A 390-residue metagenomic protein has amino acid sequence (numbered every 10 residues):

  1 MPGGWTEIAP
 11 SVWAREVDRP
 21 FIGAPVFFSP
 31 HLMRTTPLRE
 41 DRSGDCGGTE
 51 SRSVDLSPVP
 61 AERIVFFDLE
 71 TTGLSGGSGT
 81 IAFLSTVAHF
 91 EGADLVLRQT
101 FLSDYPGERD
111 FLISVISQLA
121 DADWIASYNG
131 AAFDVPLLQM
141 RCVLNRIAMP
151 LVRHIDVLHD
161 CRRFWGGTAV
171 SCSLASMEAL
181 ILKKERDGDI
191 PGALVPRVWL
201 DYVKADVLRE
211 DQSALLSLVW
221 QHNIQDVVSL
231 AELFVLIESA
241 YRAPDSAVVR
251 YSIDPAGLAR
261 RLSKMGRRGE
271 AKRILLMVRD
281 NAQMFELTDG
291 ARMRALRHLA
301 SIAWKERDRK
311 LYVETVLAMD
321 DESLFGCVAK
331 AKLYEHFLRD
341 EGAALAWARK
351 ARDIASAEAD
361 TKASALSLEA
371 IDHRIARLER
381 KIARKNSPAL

Functional and structural regions predicted by a protein language model:
M1-P60: N-terminal accessory regions of nucleic-acid-interacting proteins
S53-W124: Conserved RNase H-like, two-metal-ion catalytic cores of nucleic-acid enzymes
D94-K184: Conserved DEDDh/DEDDy metal-dependent 3′-5′ exonuclease domain
A169, L174-V248: Acidic, Mg2+-coordinating catalytic module of metal-dependent nucleases/exonucleases that use a two-metal-ion mechanism
P244-A247, D280-R292, S356-A365: Flexible helix-coil transition and linker loops at the boundaries of alpha-helical arrays
L258, R292, L296-L299, K330 (+2 more regions): Structural register within alpha-helical repeat arrays
L262, L299, A303, Y334-E335 (+1 more regions): Residue at a conserved register position within TPR or TPR-like alpha-solenoid repeats
